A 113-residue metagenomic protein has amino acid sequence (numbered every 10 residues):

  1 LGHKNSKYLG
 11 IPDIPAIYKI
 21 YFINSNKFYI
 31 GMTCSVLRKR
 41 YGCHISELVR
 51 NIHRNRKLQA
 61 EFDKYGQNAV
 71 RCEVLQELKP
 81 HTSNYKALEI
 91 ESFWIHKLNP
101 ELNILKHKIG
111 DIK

Functional and structural regions predicted by a protein language model:
L1-K113: Structure-specific nucleic-acid interaction/processing domains
